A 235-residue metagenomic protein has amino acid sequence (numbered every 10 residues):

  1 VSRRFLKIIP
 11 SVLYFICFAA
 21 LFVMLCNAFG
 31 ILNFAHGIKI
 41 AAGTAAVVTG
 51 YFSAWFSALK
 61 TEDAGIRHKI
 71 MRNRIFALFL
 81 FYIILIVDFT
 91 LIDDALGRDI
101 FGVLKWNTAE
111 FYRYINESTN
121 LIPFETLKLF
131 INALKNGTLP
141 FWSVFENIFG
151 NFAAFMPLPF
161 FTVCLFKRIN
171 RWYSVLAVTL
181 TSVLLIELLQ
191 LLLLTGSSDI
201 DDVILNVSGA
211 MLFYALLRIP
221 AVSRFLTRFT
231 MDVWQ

Functional and structural regions predicted by a protein language model:
S2-T195, Y214-Q235: Bulky hydrophobic segments
F152, M156, V203-A210: Alpha-helical transmembrane segments of multi-pass membrane proteins
E187-Q190, D202, N206: Active-site scaffold segments
G196-I200: Replace "multi-pass membrane enzymes" with "multi-pass membrane proteins
